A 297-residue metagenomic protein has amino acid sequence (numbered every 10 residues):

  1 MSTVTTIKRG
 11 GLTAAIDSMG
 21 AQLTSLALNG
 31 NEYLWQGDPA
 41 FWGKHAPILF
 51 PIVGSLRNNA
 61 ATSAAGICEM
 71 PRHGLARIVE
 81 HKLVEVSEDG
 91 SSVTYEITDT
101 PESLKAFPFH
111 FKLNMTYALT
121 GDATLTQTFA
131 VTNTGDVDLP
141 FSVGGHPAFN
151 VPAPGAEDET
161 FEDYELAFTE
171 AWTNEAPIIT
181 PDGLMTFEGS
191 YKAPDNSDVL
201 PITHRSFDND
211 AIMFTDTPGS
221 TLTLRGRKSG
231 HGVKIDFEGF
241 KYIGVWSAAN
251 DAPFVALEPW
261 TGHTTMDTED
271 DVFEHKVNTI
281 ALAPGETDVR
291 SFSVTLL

Functional and structural regions predicted by a protein language model:
M1-G10: Short, Gly/Pro- and small/polar-rich lid/capping loops
L12, H73, I78-E85, S197-V277: Acidic/His-leaning functional-site neighborhoods
T13-C68: Acidic-aromatic substrate-binding/catalytic surfaces of carbohydrate-active enzymes
I16, A61-A65, E69, F129 (+1 more regions): Short Pro-Gly-centered flexible turn/kink motifs
I16, F129-G135, S247: Asparagine-centered strand-capping/turn motif at beta-strand->loop junctions
M70-D122: Extended, loop-rich substrate-binding clefts of extracytoplasmic carbohydrate-active enzymes
N114-T116, V277-L282: Beta-strand-rich interaction surfaces with strong enrichment in secreted/lumenal proteins
A148-F237: Active-site/ligand-binding surface loops and adjacent short beta/alpha elements that line catalytic pockets across
